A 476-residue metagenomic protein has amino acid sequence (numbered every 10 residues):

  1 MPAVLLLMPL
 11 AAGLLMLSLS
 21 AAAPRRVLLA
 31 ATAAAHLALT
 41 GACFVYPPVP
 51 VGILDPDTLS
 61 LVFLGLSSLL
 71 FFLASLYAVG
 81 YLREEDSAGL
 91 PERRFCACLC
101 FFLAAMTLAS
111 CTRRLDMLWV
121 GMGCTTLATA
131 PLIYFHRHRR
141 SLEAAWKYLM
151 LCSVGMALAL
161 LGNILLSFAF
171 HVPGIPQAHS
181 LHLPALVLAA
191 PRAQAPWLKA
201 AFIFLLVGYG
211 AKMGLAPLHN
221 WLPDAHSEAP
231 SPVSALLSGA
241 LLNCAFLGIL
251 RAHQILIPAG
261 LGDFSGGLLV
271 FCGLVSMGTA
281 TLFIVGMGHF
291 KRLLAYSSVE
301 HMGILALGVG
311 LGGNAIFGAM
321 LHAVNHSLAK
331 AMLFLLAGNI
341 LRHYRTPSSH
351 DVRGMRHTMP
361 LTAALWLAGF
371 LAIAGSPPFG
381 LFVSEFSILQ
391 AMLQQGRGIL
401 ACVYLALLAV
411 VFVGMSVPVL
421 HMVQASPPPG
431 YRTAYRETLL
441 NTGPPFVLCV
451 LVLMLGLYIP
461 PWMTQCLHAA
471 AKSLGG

Functional and structural regions predicted by a protein language model:
M1-A97, H468-S473: Transmembrane helix-loop-helix hairpins at membrane boundaries of multipass inner-membrane proteins
L5-A12, R25-L39, S60-S67, F95-F102 (+5 more regions): Hydrophobic alpha-helical transmembrane segments of polytopic
L5-L6, M213, H219, L440-N441 (+1 more regions): Hydrophobic alpha-helical transmembrane segments of integral membrane proteins, especially lipid-exposed positions
S20-V27, V51-T58, S87-L90, C111 (+6 more regions): Juxtamembrane loop-transmembrane helix junctions in multi-pass integral membrane proteins, especially the extracellular
L39-Y46, L160-F168, S376, L455 (+1 more regions): C-terminal TM-helix exit segments that contain a strictly Trp-centered aromatic cap at the helix terminus
L73-L82, A104-D116, A128-H421: Hydrophobic transmembrane alpha-helices and their helix-loop junctions in integral membrane proteins
P176-S180, A229, M359-P360, F412-G476: Cytoplasmic/organellar membrane-interface segments at the starts of transmembrane helices in multi-pass inner-membrane
